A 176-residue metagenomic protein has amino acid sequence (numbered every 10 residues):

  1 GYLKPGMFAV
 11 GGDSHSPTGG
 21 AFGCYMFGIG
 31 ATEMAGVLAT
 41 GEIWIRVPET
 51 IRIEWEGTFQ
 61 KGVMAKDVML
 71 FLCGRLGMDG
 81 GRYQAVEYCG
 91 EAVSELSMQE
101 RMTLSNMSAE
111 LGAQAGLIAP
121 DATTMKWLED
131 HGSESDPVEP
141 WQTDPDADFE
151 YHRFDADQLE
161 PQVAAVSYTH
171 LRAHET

Functional and structural regions predicted by a protein language model:
G1-V10, V68-R75: Anion-binding (especially nucleotide phosphate/pyrophosphate-binding) glycine-rich loop and adjoining beta-alpha core
V10, I51-I53, H152: Hydrophobic/aromatic beta-strand patches that form the interior of the parallel beta-sheet core in alpha/beta enzyme
G12, G19, A173: Single, functionally critical "micro-switch" positions that shape active/binding sites and transmembrane helices
S14-H15, L159: Short glycine-rich anion-binding loops that position phosphate/pyrophosphate groups of nucleotides and phosphorylated
H15-S16, G20-P120, T124-M125: Mobile "lid/hinge" segments at catalytic clefts and subdomain interfaces of large enzymes
E100, E110-V163: Terminal amphipathic helices with adjacent charged low-complexity linkers/tails
T169-T176: Conserved small/polar residues in nucleotide/adenosyl-binding loops
